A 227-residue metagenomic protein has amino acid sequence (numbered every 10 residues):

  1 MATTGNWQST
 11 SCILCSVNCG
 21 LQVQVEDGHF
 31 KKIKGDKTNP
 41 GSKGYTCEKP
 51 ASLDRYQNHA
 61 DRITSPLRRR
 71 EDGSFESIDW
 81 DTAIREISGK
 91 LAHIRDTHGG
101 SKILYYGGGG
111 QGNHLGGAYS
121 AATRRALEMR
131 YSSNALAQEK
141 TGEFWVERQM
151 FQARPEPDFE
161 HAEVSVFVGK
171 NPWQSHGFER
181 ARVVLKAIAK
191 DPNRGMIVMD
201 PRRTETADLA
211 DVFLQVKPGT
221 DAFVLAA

Functional and structural regions predicted by a protein language model:
M1-A227: N-terminal export/assembly segments and adjacent metallocofactor-ligating motifs of anaerobic energy-metabolism
